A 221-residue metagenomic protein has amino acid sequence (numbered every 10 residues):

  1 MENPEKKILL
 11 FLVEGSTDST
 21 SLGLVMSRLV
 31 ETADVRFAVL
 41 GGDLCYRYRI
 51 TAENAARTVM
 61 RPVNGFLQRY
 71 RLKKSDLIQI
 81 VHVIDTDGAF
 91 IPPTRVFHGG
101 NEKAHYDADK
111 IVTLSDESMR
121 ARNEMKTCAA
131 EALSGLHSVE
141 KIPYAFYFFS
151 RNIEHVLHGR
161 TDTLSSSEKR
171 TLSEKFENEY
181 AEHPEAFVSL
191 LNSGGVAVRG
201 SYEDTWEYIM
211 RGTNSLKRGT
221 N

Functional and structural regions predicted by a protein language model:
M1-K6, T20-E53, R57-N221: C-terminal accessory helical subdomains adjacent to catalytic cores in phosphodiester- and nucleotide-handling enzymes
L10-L22: Catalytic nucleophile-elbow at a beta strand-turn-alpha helix junction centered on a G-D-S/GDSL motif, marking
